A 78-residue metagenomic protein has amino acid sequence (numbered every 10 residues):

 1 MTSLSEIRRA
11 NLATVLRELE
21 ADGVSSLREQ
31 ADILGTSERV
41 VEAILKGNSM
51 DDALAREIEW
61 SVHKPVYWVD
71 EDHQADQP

Functional and structural regions predicted by a protein language model:
M1-I33, Y67-E71: A short, Lys/Arg-rich alpha-helix, primarily the initiator
T14, V41-I44: Short, contiguous strand/loop micro-motifs
R28-D32, E42, R56: Residues within the helices of the helix-turn-helix
E38-E42, Y67: Key DNA-contact positions within bacterial/archaeal DNA-binding proteins
A43-W60: Short, basic-rich loop-to-helix N-cap that marks the start of a DNA-contacting helix
H63-P78: Short C-terminal boundary/hinge segments that cap the last helix of small helical domains
